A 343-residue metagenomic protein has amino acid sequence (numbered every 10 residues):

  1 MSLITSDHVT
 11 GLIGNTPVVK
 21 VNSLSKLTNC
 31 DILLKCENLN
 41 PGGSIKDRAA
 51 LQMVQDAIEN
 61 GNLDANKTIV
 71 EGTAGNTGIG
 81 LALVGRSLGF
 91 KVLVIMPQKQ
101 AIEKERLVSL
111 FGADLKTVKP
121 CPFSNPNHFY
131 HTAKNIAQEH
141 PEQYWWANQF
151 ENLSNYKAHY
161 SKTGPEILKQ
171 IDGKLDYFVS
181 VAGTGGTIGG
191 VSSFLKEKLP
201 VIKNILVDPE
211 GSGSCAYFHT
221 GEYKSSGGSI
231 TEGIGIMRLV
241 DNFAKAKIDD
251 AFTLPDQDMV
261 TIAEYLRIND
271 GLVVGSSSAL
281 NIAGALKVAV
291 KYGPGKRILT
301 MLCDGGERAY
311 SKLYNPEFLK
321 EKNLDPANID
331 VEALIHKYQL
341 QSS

Functional and structural regions predicted by a protein language model:
M1-S343: PLP-dependent amino-acid enzyme catalytic core
